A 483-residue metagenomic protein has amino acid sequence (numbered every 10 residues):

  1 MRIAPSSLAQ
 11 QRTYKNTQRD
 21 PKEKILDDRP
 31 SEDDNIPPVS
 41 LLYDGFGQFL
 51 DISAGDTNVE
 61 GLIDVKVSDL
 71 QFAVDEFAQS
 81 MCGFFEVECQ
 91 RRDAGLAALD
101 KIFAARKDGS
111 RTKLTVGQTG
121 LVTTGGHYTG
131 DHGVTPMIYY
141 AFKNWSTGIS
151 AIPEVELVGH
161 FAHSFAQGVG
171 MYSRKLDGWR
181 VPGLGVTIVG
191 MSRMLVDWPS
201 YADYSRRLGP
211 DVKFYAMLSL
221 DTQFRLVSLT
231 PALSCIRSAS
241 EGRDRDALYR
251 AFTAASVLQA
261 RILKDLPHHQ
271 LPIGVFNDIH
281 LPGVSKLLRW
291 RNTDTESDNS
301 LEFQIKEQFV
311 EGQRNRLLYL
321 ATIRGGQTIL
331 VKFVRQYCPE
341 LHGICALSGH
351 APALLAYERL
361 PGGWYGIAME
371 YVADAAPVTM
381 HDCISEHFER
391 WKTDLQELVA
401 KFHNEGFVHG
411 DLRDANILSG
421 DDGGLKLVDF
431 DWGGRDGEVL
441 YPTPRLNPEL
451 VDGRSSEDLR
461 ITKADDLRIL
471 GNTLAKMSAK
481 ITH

Functional and structural regions predicted by a protein language model:
M1-K101, Y249, K264: Charged, often low-complexity linker/regulatory segments
T124-G148, E156-H160, Y319-A321, G325-F333: Conserved catalytic cores of phosphodiester-cleaving nucleases, focusing on short active-site segments
S150, E154, S164-P231, G362: Nucleic-acid nuclease catalytic cores
R243-Q308: Juxta-kinase regulatory segment immediately upstream of eukaryotic protein kinase catalytic domains
R289-P352: ATP-binding glycine-rich loop module of kinase domains
V334, G343-T393: Conserved structural core of kinase catalytic domains
H403-G420: Catalytic-loop of the protein kinase fold
D421-H483: C-lobe/activation-segment region of protein kinase-like
